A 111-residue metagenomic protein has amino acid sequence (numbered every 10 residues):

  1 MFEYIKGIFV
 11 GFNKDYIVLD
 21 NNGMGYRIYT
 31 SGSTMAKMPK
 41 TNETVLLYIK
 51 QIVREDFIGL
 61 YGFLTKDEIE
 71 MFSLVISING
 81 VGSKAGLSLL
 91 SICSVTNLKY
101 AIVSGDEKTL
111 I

Functional and structural regions predicted by a protein language model:
M1-I5: Short coil-to-beta-strand transition motifs
K6, V10-I111: Long, highly charged, low-complexity intrinsically disordered interaction regions that mediate electrostatic DNA/RNA
